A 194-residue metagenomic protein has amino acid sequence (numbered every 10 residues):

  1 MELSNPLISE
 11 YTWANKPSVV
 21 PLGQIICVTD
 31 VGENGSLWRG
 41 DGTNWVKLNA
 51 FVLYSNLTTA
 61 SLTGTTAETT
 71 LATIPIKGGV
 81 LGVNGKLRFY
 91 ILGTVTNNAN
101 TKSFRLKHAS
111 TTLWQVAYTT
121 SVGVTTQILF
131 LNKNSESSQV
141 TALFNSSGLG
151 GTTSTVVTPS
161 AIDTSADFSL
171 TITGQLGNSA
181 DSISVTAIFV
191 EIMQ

Functional and structural regions predicted by a protein language model:
M1-E33: Extracellular/surface-exposed low-complexity repeats and stalk/linker segments enriched in Gly/Pro and small polar
E10, Q24, N49-Q194: Surface-exposed molecular-recognition determinants
S18-V19, D30, W38, V80 (+1 more regions): Generic structural signal for beta-strand residues in well-ordered domains
L22, E33, T43, S110-T112: Intrinsic-disorder/low-complexity loop/linker signature
Q24-G40, I128-L131: Extracellular disulfide-bonded cysteine-rich modules/repeats
E33-L37, W45, S138: Hydrophobic residues embedded in beta-strands of well-ordered beta-sheets
D41-N49: Tryptophan-rich substrate-binding surfaces of secreted polymer-degrading and adhesive proteins
